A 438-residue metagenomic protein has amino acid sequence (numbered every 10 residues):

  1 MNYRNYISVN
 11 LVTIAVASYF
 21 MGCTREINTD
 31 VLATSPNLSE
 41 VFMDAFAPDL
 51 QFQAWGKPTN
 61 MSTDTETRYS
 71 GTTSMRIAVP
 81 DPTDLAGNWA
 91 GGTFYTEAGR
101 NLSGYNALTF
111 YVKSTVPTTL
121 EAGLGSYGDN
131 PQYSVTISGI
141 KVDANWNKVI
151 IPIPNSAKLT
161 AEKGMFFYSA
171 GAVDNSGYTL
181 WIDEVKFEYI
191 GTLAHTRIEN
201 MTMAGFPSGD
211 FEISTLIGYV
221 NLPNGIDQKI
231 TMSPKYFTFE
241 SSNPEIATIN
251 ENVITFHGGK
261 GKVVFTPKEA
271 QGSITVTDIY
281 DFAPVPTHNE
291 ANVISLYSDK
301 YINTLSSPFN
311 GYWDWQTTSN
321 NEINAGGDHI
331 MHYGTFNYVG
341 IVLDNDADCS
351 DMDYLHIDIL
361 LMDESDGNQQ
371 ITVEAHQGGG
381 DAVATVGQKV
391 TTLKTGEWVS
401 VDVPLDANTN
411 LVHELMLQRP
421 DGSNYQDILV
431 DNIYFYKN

Functional and structural regions predicted by a protein language model:
V16-Q53, Y189, L193-I198, I279-T287: Bacterial Sec-dependent N-terminal signal peptides
T63-G87, Q316-G340: Short carbohydrate-recognition loop motifs
A86-A90, P117-Y127, G164, S365-H376: Beta-strand acidic-aromatic groove motif in beta-rich domains, primarily in extracellular
A86-L108, K141-D143, D344-L355, T392-T395: Extracellular/lumenal carbohydrate-interaction signature centered on repeated Trp-anchored short motifs
F110, K148-E188, I357, Q370-V373 (+1 more regions): Extracellular beta-strand ligand-recognition surfaces/modules
D129-A161, G378-V412: Extracellular carbohydrate recognition and processing domains and analogous Trp-centered ligand-binding platforms
A194-T238: Solvent-exposed, low-complexity, repeat-rich "mucin-like" stalks and linkers
K229-V253: Low-complexity "stalk/linker" and mucin-like segments enriched in Ser/Thr/Pro/Ala/Gly
